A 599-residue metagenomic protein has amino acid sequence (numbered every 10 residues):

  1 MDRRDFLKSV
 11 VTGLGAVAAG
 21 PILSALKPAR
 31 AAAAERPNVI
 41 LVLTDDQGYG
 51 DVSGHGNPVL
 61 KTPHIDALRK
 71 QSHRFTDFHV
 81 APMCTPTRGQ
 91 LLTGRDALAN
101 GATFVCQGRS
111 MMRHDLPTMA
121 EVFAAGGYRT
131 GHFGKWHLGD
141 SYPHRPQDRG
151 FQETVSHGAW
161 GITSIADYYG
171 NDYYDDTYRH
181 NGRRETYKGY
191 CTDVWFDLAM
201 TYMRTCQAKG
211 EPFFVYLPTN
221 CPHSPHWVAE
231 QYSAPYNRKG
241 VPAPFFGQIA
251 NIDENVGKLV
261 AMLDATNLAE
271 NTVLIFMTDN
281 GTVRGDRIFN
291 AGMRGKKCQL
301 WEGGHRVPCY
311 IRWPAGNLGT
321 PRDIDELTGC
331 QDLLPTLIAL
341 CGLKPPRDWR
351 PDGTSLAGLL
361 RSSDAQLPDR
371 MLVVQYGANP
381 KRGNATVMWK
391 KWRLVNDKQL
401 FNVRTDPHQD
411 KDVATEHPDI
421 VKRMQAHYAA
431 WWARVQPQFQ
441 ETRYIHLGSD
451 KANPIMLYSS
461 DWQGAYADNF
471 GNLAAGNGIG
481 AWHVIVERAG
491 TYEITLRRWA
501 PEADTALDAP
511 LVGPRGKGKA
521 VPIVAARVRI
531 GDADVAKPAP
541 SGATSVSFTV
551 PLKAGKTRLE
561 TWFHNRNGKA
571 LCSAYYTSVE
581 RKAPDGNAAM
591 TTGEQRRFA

Functional and structural regions predicted by a protein language model:
D2-N396, V403-A433, Q438-E441, M456-G478 (+4 more regions): Formylglycine-dependent sulfatase
L340, L356, D406-H408, D412 (+1 more regions): Extracytoplasmic
W389-K391, D397-K398, A489, A554-K556: Residue-level signal for tight coil/turn positions that link beta-strands
